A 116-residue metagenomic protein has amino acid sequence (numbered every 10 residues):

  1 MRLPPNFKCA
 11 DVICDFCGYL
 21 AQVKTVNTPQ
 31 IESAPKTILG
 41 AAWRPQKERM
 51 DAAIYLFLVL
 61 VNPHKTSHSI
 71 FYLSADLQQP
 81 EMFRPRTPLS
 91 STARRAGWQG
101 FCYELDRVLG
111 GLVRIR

Functional and structural regions predicted by a protein language model:
M1-L20, K24-R116: Nucleic-acid endonuclease domains
